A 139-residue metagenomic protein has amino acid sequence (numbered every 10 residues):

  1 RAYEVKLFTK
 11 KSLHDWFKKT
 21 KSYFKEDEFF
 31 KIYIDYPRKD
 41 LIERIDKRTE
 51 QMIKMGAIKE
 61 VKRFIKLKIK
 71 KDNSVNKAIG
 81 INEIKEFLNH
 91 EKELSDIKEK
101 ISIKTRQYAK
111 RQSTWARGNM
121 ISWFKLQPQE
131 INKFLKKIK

Functional and structural regions predicted by a protein language model:
R1-F29: Phosphate/Mg2+-binding loops and adjacent switch elements in nucleotide/diphosphate-handling enzyme cores
Y23-K139: Catalytic core of IPPT-family isopentenyl/dimethylallyl transferases that prenylate adenosine-containing substrates
